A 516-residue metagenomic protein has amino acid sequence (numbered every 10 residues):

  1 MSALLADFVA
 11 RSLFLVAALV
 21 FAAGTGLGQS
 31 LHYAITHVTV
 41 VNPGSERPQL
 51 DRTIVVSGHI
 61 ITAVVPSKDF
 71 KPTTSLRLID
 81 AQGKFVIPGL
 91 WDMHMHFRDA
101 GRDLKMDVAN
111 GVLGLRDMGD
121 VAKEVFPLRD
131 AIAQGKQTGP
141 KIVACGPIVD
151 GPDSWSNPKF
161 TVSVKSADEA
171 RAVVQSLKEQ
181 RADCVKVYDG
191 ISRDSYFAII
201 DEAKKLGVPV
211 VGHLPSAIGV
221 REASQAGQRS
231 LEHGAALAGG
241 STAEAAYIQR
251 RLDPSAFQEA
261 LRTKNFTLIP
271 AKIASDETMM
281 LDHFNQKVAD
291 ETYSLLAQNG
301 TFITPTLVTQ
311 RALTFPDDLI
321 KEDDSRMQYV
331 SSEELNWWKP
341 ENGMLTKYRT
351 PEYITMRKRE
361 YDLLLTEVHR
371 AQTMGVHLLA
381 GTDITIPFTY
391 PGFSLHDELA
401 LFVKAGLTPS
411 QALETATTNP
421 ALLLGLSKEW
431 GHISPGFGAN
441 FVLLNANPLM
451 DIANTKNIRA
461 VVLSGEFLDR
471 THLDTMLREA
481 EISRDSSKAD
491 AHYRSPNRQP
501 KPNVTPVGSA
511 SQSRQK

Functional and structural regions predicted by a protein language model:
A10-G24: Bacterial N-terminal signal peptides
L31, V40, G44-I87: Histidine-rich, glycine-flanked metal-binding segment
Y33, K71-D103, V108, L113: Replace "His-x-His-based motif
H37, K84, G89-R98, H213 (+2 more regions): Histidine-centered divalent metal-coordination motifs
V40-T53, P66-K68, Y390, T408-L413 (+1 more regions): Acidic, glycine-enriched loop/beta-strand segments at the rims of small-molecule binding/catalytic pockets
W91-R98, W155-E169: Active-site mouth loops of central-metabolism enzymes
L104-E124, K141-P147, K178-I191, V208-V211 (+3 more regions): Divalent metal-dependent hydrolysis catalytic cores, especially in the metallo-beta-lactamase
V173-I191, L237-A405, R478-A480, R484 (+2 more regions): Active-site neighborhoods of metal-dependent hydrolases
